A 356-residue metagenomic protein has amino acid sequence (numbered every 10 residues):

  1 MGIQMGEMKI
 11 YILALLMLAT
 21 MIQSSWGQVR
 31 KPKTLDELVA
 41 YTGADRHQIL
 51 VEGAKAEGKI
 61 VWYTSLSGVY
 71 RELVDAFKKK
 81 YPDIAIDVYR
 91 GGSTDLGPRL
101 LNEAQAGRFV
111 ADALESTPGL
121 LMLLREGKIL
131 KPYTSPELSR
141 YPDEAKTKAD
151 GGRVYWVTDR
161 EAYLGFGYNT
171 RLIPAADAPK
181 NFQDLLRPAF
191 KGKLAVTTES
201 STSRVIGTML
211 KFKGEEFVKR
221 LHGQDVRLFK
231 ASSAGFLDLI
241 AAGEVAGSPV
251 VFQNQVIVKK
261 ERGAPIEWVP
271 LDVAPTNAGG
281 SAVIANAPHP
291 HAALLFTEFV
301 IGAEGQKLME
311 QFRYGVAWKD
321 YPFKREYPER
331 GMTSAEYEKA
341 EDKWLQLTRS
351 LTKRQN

Functional and structural regions predicted by a protein language model:
A44-K55, I60-V61, S65-A85, E310-Q311: Short, polar/charged alpha-helical segment
V61-D75, I86-A104, R108-E244: Extracytoplasmic ligand-binding site segments that recognize negatively charged/polar headgroups
L73, F217-L221, G279, P288-V300 (+1 more regions): Short amphipathic alpha-helical coupling segments at ligand-binding clamshell hinges and other catalytic/signaling
L120-L123, A246-P265: A ligand-binding cleft/hinge motif common to bilobed small-molecule-binding domains
L130-R140, V154-V157, K260-P275, I284-N286: Short beta-strand->loop
G165-L172, M209, N277-A292, L308-M309: A bilobed periplasmic-binding-protein/Venus flytrap-type ligand-binding module shared by bacterial periplasmic
F190-T197, S201, V300-P322: Periplasmic-binding protein-like
D320-N356: Extracellular/periplasmic bilobal clamshell ligand-binding domains
